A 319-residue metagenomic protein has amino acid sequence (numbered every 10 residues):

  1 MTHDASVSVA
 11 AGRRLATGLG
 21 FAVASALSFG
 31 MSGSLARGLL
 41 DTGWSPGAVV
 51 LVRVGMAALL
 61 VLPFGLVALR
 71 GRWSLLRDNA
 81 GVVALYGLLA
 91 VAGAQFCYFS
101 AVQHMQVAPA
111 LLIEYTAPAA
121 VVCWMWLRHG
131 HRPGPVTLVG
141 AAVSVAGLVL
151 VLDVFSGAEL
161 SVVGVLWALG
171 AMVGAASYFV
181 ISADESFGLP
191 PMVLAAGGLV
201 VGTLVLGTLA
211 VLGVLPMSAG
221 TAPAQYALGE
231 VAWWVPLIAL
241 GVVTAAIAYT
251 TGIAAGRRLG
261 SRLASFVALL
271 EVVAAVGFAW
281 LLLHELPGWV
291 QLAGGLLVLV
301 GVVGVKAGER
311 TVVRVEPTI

Functional and structural regions predicted by a protein language model:
M1-A24, A58-L85, L127-L138, S156-V163 (+4 more regions): Membrane-interface interhelical linkers
M1-V52, G157-D184, P317-I319: Glycine-/small-residue-enriched transmembrane alpha-helix faces in small-molecule transporters and effluxers
T2-V7, V54, D153-V154, W233-V235 (+2 more regions): C-terminal-most transmembrane helix of multi-pass membrane proteins
G20, A24, L51-M56, G81 (+10 more regions): Hydrophobic residues within alpha-helical transmembrane segments of multi-pass solute transporters/permease subunits
S28-G33, L62-A108, E114, L150 (+1 more regions): Specific transmembrane alpha-helical segments of multi-pass solute transporters/efflux pumps, especially DMT/EamA
G30, S34, G55, G87-A92 (+9 more regions): Hydrophobic/small/kink-forming positions within alpha-helical transmembrane segments of polytopic membrane proteins
A48-L59, Q95-R132, A171, S261-W280: Specific alpha-helical transmembrane segments that line the substrate/conduction pathway and gating interfaces
V61, C123-W124, P133-V154, M172 (+2 more regions): Hydrophobic transmembrane alpha-helices of multi-pass small-molecule transport proteins
